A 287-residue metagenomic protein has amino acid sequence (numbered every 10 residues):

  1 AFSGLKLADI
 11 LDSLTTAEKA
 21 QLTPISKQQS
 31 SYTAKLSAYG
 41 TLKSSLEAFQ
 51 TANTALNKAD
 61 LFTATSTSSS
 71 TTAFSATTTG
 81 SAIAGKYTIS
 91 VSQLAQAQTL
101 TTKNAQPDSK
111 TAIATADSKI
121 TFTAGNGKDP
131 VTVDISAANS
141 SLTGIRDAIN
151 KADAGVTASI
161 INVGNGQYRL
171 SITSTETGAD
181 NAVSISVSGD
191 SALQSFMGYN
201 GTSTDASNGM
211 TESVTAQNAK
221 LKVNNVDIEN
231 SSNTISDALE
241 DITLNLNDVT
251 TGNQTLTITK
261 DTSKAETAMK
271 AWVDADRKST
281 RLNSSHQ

Functional and structural regions predicted by a protein language model:
A1-S30, K43, E47, T51-R169 (+1 more regions): Bacterial flagellar/type III secretion structural subunits and associated motility module proteins, recognized via
T33-L36: Juxtamembrane membrane-water interface segments immediately C-terminal to a transmembrane helix
A38-T41: Amphipathic, heptad-repeat-like alpha-helical segments
K278, L282-Q287: Single conserved hydrophobic/aromatic residue that forms the stacking wall/gate of nucleotide- or nucleobase-binding
